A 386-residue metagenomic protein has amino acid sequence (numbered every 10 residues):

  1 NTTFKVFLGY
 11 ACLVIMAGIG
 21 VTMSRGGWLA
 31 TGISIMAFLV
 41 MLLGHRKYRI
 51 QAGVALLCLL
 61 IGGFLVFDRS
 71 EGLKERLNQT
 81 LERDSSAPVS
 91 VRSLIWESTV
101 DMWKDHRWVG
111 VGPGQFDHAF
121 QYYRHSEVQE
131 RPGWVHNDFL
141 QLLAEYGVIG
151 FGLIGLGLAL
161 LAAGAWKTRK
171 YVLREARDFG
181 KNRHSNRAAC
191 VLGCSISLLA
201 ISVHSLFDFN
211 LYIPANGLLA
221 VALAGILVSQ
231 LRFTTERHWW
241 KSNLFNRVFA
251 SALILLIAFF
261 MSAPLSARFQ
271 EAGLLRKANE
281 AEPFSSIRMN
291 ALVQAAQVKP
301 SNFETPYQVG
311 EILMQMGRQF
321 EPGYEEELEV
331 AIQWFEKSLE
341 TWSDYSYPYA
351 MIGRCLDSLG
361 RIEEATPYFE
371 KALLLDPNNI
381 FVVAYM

Functional and structural regions predicted by a protein language model:
N1, M36-R46, F67, A162-K170 (+1 more regions): Structural signal for the C-terminal ends of transmembrane alpha-helices and the immediately following loop
N1-T2, L13-T31, F38-D105, P113 (+2 more regions): A membrane-periplasm/extracellular boundary helix in multi-pass inner-membrane enzymes that assemble envelope glycans
K5, E175-A188, L223-S266: A juxtamembrane structural motif centered on a specific transmembrane helix
V6-A17, L29-V40, L57-L60, I149-A162 (+3 more regions): Lipid-exposed faces of alpha-helical membrane segments in multi-pass integral membrane proteins
M16-I33, S185-R237: Membrane-embedded alpha-helical segments of integral membrane proteins
N78, V91-L142, Y146-L153: TM-adjacent membrane-interface loops and short helices in multi-pass inner/ER membrane proteins
V148-A189, G360: Hydrophobic transmembrane alpha-helices and their immediate junctions
L275-M386: C-terminal luminal/periplasmic domains and tails of membrane-associated envelope-modifying transferases
